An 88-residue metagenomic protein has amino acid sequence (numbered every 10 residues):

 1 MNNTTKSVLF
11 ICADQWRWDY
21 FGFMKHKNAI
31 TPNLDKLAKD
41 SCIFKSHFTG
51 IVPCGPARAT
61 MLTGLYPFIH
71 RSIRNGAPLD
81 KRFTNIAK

Functional and structural regions predicted by a protein language model:
M1-K88: Formylglycine-dependent sulfatase
